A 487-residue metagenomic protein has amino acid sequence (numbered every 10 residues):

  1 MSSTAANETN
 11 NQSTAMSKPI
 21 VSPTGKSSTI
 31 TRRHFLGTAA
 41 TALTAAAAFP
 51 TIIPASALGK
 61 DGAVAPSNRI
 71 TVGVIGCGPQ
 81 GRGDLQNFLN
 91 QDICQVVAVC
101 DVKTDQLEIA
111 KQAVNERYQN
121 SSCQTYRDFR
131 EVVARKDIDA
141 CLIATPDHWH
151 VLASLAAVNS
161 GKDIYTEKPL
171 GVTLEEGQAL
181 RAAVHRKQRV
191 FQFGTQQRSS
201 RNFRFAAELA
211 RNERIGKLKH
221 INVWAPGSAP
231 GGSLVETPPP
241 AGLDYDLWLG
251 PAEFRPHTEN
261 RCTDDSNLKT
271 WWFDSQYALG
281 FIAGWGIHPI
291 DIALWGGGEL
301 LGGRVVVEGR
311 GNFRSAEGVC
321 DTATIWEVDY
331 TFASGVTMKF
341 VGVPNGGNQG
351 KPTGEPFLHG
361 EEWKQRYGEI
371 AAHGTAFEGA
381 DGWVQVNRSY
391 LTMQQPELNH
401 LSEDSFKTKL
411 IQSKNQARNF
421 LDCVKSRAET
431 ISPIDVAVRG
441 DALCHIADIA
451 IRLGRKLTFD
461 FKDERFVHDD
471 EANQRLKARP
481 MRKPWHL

Functional and structural regions predicted by a protein language model:
S2-T166, E175-V190: N-terminal glycine-/serine-/threonine-rich beta1-alpha1-beta2 phosphate-ribose binding loop of Rossmann-like
L36, L85, K111, R130-V133 (+12 more regions): Non-transmembrane alpha-helical segments in soluble domains of secreted/periplasmic/extracellular proteins
T38-A47, I52, G59, G83 (+5 more regions): C-terminal helical cap and adjacent loop that interface with cofactors, partners, or active-site loops
T71-I75, V96-C100, L142-A144, Y165-T166 (+8 more regions): Structural recognition of the beta-strand scaffold that forms the well-ordered cores of secreted hydrolase catalytic
K103-Q106, Y126, A144-H150, L170-V172 (+5 more regions): Short, solvent-exposed turn/loop segments enriched in Gly/Ser/Thr/Pro and often Arg
D163, G171-G250: A contiguous active-site-proximal alpha/beta segment in oxidoreductase catalytic domains
D246-V336, V343-N348: Rossmann-like dinucleotide-binding domain that binds NAD(P)(H)
Q349-Q365: Short, surface-exposed loop/helix-turn segments at secondary-structure junctions that function as lids/hinges flanking
